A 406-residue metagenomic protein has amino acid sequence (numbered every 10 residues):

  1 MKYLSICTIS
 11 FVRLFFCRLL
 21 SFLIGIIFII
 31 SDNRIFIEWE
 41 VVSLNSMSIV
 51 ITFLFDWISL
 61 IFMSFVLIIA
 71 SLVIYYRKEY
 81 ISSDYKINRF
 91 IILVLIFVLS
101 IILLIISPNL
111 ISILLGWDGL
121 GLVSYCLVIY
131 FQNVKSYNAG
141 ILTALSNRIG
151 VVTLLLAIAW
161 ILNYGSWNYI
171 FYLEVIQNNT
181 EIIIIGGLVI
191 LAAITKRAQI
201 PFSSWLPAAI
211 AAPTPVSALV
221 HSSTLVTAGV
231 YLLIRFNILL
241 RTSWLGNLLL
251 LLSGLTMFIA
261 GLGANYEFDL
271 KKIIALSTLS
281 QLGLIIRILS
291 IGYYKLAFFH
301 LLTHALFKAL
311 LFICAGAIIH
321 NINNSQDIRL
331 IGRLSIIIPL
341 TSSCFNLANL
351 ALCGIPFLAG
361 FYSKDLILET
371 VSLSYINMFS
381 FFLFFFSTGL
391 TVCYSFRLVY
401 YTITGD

Functional and structural regions predicted by a protein language model:
M1-D406: Core, highly hydrophobic multi-pass alpha-helical transmembrane subunits of bioenergetic inner membranes
